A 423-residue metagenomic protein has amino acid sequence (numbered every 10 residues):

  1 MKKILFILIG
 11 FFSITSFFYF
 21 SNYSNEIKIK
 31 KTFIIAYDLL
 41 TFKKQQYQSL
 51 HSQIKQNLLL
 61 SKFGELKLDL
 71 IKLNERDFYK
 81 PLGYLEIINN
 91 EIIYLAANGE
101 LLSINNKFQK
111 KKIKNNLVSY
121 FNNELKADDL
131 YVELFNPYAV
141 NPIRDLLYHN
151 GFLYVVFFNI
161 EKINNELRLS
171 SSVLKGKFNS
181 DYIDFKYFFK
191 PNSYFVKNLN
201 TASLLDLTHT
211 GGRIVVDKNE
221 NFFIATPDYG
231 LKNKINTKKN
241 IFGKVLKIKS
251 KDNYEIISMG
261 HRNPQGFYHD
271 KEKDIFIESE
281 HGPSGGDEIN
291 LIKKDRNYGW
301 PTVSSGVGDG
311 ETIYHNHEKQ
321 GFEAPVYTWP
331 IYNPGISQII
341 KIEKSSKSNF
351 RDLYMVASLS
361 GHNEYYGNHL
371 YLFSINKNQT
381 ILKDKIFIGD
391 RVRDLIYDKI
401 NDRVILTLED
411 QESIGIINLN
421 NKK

Functional and structural regions predicted by a protein language model:
I34-L68, V132-I143, D228-I381: Beta-propeller domain segments
H51-K62, N89-D129, L169, K177-D184 (+2 more regions): Beta-propeller domains
K67-S103, P142, P334-E343: Beta-strand-rich domains and repeat architectures in extracellular enzymes and scaffolds, especially beta-propellers
I71-Y79, F135-Y138, F189-N192, L204-D206 (+3 more regions): Surface loop/turn motifs at the tips and blade-to-blade linkers of beta-strand repeat domains
E86-N90, Y148-G151, V216-N219, D270-K273 (+2 more regions): Residue-level detector of Asp-centered blade-edge/turn motifs that repeat once per structural unit in beta-propeller
V140-N141, E166-V215: Asp-box/WD-like beta-propeller blade repeats and closely related beta-sheet repeat scaffolds
N378-K399: Conserved blade-ending motifs and adjacent loop-strand segments that build the rim/top face of beta-propeller domains
D394-K423: Blade-level signature of beta-propeller repeat domains, shared across WD40, Kelch, NHL, RCC1 and BNR/Asp-box propellers
